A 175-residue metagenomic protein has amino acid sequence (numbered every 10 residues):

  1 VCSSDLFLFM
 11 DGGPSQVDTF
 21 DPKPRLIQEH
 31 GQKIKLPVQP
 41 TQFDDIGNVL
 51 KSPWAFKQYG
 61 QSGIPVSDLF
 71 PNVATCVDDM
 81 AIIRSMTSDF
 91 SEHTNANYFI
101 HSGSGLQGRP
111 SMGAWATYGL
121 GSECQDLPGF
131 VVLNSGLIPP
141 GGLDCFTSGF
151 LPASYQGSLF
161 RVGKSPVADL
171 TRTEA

Functional and structural regions predicted by a protein language model:
S4-A175: Ligand-binding pockets and gating/stacking loops
